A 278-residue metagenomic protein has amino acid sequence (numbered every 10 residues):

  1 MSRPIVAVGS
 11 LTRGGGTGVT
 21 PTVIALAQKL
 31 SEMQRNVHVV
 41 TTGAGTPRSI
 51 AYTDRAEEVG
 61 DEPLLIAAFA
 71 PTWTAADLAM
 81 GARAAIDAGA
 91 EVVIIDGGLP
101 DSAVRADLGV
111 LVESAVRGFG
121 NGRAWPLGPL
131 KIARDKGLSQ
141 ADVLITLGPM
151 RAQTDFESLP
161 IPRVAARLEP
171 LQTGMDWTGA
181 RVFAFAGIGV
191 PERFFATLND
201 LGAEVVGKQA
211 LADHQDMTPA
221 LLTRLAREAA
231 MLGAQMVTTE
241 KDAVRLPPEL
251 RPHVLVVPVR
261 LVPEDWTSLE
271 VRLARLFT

Functional and structural regions predicted by a protein language model:
M1-D54: Walker A (P-loop) phosphate-binding motif
R35, G43-L159: Phosphate/Mg2+-binding loops and adjacent switch elements in nucleotide/diphosphate-handling enzyme cores
V110-E113, L138-G148, E157-F185, V205-A210 (+2 more regions): Conserved beta-strand/loop subsegment of P-loop NTPase cores
A115-F119, L168-P170, A210-D216, P258-E264: Short, acidic/turn-prone active-site loops that include or flank metal/cofactor- and phosphate-binding residues
F119-L130, T173-D176, D216-P219, P263-R272: Short, charged, surface-exposed secondary-structure boundary motifs
P170-P219, V271-A274: Redox- and metal-dependent alpha/beta enzyme cores, enriched for Fe-S-associated oxidoreductases and cofactor-handling
A212-D213, H253-T278: Short, flexible loop segments at boundaries between secondary-structure elements
D216-A234, K241-D242: A short, acidic, amphipathic alpha-helical segment used as a generic capping/interface helix at domain edges
